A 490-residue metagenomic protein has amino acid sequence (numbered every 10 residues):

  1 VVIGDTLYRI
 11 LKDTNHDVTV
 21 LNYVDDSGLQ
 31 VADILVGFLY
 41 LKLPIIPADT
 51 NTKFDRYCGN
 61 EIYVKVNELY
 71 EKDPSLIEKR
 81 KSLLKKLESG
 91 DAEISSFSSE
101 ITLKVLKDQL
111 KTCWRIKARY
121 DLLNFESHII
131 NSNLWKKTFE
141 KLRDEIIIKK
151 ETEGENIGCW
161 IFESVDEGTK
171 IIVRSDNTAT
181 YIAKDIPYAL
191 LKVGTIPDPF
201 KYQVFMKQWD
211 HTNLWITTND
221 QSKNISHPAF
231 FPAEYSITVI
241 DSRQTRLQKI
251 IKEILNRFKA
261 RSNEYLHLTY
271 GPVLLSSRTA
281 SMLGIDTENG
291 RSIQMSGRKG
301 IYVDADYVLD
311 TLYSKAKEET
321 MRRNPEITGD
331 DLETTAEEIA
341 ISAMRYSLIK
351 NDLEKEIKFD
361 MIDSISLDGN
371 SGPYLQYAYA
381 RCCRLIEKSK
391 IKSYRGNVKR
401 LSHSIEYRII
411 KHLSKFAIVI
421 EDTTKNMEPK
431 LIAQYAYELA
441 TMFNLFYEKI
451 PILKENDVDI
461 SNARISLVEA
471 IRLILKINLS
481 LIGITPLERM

Functional and structural regions predicted by a protein language model:
V1-M490: Non-catalytic interaction-recognition regions
